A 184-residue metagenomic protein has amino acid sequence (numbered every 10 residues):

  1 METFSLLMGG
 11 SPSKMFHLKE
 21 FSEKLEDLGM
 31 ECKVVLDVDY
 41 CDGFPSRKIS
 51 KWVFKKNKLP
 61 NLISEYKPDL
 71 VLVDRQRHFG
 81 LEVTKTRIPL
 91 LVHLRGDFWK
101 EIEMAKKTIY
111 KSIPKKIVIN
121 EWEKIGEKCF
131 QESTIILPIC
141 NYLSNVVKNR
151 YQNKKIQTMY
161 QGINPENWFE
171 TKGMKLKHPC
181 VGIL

Functional and structural regions predicted by a protein language model:
M1-Y40: N-terminal subdomain of nucleotide-sugar transferases
S5, P60-H78, V83: Short N-terminal targeting/anchoring amphipathic segment
L6-L7, L137, G173-L184: Conserved donor-binding/catalytic core segment of Leloir-type glycosyltransferases
L36-L62, I109-K115: A short, charged, and often flexible helix/loop element on the N-terminal side of the glycosyltransferase catalytic
C41-P45, V92-K124: Acceptor-binding helix/loop patch of EC 2.4 sugar-transfer enzymes, predominantly nucleotide-sugar-dependent
N61, I113-I136: Membrane-proximal helix-turn-helix segments that form the acceptor-binding/catalytic region of lipid-linked
S144-I163: Helix-loop-beta element that forms the nucleotide-linked donor phosphate-binding surface in glycosyltransferases
G162-H178: Acidic anion/phosphate-binding donor-loop and adjacent secondary structure in glycosyltransferase catalytic cores
